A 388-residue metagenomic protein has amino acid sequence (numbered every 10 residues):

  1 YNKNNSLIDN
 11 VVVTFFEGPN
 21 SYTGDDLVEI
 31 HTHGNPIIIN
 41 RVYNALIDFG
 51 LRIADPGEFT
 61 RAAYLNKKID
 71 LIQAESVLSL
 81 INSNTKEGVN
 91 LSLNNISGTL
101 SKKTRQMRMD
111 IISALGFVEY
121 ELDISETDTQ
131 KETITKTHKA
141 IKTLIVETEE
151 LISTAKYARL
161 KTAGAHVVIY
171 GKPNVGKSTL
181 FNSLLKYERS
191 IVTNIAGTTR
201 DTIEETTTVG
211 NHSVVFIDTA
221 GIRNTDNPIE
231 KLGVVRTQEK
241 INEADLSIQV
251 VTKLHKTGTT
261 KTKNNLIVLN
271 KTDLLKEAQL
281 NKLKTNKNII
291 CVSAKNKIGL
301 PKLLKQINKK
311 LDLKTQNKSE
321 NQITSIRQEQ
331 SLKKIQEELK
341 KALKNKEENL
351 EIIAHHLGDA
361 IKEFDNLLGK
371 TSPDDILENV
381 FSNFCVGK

Functional and structural regions predicted by a protein language model:
Y1-D9, V13-E17, G197-T225, L246: Switch I (G2) and immediately adjacent beta-strands of P-loop GTPase domains
Y1-N90, N94, G98: A glycine-rich (often HGG/GG-containing) alpha/beta subdomain
N4-I8, N20-D25, G57, L71-I72 (+5 more regions): Short flexible coil/turn linkers enriched for glycine and charged/polar residues that connect secondary-structure
T32-G34, L184, T219, V251-K253 (+1 more regions): Glycine-rich, N-terminal phosphate-binding loop of Rossmann-like dinucleotide-binding domains
K86-G210, T225-N227, L254-K388: C-terminal-of-GTPase-core extension/linker across diverse P-loop GTPases
A196, I222, E230-V234: Short alpha-helix of the ABC ATPase nucleotide-binding domain corresponding to the H-loop/switch region
F216, V250, V268: Generic enzyme active-site microenvironment
E230-K253: Inter-motif core of Ras-like GTPase G domains
